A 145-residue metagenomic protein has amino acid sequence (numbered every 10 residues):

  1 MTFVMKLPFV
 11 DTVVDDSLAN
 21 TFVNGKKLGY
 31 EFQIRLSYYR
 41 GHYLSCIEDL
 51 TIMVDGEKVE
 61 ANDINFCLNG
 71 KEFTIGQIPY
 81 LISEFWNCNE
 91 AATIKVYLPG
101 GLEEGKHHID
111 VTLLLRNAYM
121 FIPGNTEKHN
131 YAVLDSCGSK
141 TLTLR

Functional and structural regions predicted by a protein language model:
M1-R145: Terminal leader/tail segments of proteins
